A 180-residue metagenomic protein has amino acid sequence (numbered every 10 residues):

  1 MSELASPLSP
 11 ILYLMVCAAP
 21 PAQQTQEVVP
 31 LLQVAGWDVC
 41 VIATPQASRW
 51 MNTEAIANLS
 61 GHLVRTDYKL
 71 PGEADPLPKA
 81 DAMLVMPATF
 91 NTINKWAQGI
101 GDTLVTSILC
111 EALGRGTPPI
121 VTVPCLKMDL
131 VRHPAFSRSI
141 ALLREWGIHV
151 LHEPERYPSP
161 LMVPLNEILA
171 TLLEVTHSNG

Functional and structural regions predicted by a protein language model:
M1-G180: A cross-family phosphate/adenosyl-ligand binding-site feature
